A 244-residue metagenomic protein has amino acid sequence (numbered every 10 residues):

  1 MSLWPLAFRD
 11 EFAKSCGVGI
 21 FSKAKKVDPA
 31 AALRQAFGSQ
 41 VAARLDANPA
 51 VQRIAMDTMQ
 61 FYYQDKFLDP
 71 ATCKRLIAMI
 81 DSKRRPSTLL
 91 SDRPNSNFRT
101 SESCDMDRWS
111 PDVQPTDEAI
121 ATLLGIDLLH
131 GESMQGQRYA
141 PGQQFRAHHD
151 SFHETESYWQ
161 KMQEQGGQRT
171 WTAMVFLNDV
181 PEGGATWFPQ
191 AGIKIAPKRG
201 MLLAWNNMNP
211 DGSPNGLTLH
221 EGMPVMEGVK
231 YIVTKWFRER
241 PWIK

Functional and structural regions predicted by a protein language model:
S2-A204, M208-K244: Fe(II)/2-oxoglutarate oxygenase catalytic core
